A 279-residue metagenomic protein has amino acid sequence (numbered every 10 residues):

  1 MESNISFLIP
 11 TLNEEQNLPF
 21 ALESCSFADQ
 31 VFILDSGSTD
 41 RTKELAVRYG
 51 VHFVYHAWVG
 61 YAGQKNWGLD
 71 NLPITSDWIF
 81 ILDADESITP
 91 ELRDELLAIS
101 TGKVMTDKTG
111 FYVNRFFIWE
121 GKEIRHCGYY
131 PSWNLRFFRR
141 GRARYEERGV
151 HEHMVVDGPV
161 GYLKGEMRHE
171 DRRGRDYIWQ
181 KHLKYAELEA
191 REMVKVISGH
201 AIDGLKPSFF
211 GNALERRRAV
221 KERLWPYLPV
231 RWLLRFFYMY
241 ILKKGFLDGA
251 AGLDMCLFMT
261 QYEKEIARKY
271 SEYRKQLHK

Functional and structural regions predicted by a protein language model:
N4-S6: Cell-envelope/extracellular polymer assembly enzymes that use nucleotide-activated donors
L8-F27: Short, well-formed alpha-helical segments that are part of the catalytic scaffolds of diverse glycosyltransferases
Q16-P19, D40-Y49, E91-L92: Acidic helix N-cap motif at the loop->helix transition within catalytic regions of sugar-transfer enzymes
S24, D35-E44, D83: A conserved acidic beta->alpha catalytic loop
S36, H56, S76, L82-E86 (+2 more regions): Short acidic donor-binding/metal-coordinating loop in glycosyltransferase active sites
A57-Q64, S87: A short, glycine-/small-residue-rich helix N-cap motif at loop->alpha-helix starts within glycosyltransferase
G63-N66, P90-R274: Catalytic-site signature of metal-activated, phosphate-bearing donor transferases, centered on the GT-A/GT-A-like
N66-W78: Active-site nucleotide-sugar/metal-binding loop of Leloir-type enzymes
